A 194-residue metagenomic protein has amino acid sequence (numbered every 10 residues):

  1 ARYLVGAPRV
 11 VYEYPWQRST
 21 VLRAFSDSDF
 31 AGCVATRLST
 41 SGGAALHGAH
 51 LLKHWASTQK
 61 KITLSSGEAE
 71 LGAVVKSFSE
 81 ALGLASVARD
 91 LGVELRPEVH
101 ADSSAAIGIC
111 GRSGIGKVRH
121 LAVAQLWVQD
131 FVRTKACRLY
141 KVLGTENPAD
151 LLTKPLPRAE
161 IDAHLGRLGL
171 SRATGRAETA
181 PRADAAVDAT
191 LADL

Functional and structural regions predicted by a protein language model:
R2, G6-V10, L51-H54, G83-D90: Conserved helix-loop functional segments at active or binding sites
R2-S28, G92-V93: Structured nucleic-acid-interacting core domains from mobile-element enzymes and related host factors, especially RNase
P8-V11, D29-A31, Q59-K60, Q125-W127: Eukaryotic intrinsically disordered and solvent-exposed regulatory patches
V11, S39-T40, S113-I115: Short, glycine/charged-enriched secondary-structure capping and boundary segments
E13, V34-T36, R89, V128-Q129: Beta-strand elements of modular eukaryotic interaction domains
V21, S57-L194: RNase H-like nuclease module associated with reverse transcription
V21-A69: RNase H-like nuclease fold core
